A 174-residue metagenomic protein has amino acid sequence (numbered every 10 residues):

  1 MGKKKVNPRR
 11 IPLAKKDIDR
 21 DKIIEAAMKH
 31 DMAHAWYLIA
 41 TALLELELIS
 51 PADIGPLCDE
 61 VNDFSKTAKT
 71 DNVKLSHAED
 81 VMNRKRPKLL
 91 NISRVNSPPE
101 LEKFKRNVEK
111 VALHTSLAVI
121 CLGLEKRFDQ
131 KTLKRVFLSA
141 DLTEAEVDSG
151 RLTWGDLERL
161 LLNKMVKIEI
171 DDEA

Functional and structural regions predicted by a protein language model:
K4-A42, T67, D71-G123, R151-A174: Intrinsic disorder/low-complexity detector
L57-K66, V136-E146: Amphipathic alpha-helical segments that form the core helices of the histone-fold
G123-L124, K134-L138: A structural feature that tracks compact, well-ordered secondary-structure segments with a strong bias toward
